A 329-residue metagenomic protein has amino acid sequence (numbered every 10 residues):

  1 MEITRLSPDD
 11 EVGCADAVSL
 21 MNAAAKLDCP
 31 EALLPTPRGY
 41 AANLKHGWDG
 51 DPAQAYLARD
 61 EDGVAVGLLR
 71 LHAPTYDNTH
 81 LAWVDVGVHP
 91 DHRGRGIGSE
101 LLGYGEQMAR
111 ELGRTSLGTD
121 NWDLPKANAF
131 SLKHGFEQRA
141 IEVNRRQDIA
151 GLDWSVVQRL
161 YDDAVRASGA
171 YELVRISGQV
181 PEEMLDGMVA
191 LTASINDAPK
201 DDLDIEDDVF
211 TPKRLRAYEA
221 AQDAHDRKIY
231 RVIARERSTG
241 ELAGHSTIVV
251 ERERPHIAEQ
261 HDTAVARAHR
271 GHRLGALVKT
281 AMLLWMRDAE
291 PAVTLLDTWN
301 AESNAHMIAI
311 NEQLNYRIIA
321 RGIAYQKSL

Functional and structural regions predicted by a protein language model:
M1-H46, D62-V64, D163-P212: Short amphipathic alpha-helix that is part of the acyltransferase structural core
L44-L57, G67, A221-V232: A short helix-loop-beta-strand connector motif used in the catalytic cores of GNAT acetyltransferases and, in some
L57, V64-A73, W83-D85, R231-I233 (+2 more regions): Conserved beta-strand in the GNAT
A73-V84, R93, R114, E251-H261 (+1 more regions): A conserved beta-turn-beta hairpin within the catalytic core of GNAT-like acetyltransferases that forms part
T75, L102-E182, G322-K327: Acyl-donor-binding surface of acyltransferase catalytic domains
L81, A109-W122, M286-W299: Conserved GNAT acetyl-CoA-binding A-motif
P90-R93, G118-N128, A266-R270, L296-I308 (+1 more regions): Conserved beta-strand-loop-alpha-helix junction that forms the acyl-donor binding cleft
G94-Q107, K133, V265, G271-L284: Conserved acetyl-CoA-binding loop-helix of GNAT-fold acetyltransferases
